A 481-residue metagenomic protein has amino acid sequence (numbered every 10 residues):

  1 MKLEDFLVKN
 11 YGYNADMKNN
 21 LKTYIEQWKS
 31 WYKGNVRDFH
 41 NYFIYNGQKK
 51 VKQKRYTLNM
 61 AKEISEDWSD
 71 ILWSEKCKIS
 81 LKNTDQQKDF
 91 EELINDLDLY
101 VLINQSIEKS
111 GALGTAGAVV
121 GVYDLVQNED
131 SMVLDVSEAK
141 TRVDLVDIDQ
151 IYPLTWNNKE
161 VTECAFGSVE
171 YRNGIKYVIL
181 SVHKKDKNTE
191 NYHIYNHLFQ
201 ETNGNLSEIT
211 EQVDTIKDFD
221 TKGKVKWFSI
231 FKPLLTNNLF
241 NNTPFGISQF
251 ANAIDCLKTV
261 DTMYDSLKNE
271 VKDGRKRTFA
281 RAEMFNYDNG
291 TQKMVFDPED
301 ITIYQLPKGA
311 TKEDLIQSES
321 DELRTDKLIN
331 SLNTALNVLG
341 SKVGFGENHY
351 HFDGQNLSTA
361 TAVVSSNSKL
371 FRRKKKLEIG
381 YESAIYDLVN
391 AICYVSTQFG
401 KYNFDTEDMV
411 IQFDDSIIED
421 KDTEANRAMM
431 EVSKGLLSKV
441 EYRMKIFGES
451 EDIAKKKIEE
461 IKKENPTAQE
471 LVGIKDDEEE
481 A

Functional and structural regions predicted by a protein language model:
M1-V161, A481: Extended, helix-rich architectural segments
I79-Q87, D288, L306-E424, I458-I461 (+2 more regions): Surface-exposed loop-to-helix/strand elements on domain peripheries
F90, L336, K439-V440: Generic structural marker for isolated residues within well-ordered, non-membrane alpha-helices of soluble domains
Q105-I107, G121-Y123, V271-A280, H349-G354 (+4 more regions): Short coil/turn segments at secondary-structure boundaries
G117-F245: Extended, regular secondary-structure scaffolds
T210-S365, Q412: Extended, charged amphipathic alpha-helical segments
D314, M429-A481: Activation/maturation switch segments at domain boundaries
